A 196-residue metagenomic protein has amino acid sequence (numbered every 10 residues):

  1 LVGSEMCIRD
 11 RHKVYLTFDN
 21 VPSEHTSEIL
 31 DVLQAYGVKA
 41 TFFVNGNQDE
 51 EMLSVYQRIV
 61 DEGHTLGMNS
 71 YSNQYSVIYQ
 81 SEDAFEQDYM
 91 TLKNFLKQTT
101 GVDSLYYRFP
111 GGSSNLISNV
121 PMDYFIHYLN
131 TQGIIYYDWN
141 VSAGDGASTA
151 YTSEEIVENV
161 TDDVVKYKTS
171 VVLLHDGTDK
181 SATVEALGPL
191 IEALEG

Functional and structural regions predicted by a protein language model:
L1-I8: Short, small-residue-biased leader/transition segments that mark boundaries at the very start of proteins
R9-K13, G37: Extracytoplasmic
K13-P22: Active-site-adjacent substrate/metal-binding segments within catalytic domains of carbohydrate-active enzymes
D19, L33, L66-N69, Y136 (+2 more regions): Conserved, mostly hydrophobic/aromatic
V21, N47-Q48, S114, D179: Glycine-/small-residue-rich active-site loops that bind phosphorylated ligands and cofactors
I29-Y36, D49-N69, F125-G133, V160-V165: Acidic (Asp/Glu)-rich catalytic clusters
T41-F43, G67, R108, Y137: Structural detector of well-ordered beta-strand residues that form the stable sheet scaffold of enzyme domains
N73-L173, G177-L194: Catalytic domains of cell-wall/extracellular-matrix polysaccharide-remodeling enzymes, centered on de-N-acetylation
